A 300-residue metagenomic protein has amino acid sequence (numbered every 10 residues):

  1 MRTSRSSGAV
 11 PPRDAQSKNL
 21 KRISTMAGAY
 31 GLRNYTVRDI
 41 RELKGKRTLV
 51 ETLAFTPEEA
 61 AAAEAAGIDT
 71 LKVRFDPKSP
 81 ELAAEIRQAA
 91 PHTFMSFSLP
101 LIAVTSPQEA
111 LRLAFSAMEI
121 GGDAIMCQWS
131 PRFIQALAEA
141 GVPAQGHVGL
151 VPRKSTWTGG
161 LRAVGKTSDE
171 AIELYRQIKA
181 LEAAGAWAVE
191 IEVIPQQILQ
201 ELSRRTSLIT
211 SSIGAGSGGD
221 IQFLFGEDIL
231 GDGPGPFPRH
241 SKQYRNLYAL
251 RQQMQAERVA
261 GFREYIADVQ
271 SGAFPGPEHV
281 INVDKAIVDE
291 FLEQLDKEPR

Functional and structural regions predicted by a protein language model:
R2-R300: Alpha/beta enzyme core
